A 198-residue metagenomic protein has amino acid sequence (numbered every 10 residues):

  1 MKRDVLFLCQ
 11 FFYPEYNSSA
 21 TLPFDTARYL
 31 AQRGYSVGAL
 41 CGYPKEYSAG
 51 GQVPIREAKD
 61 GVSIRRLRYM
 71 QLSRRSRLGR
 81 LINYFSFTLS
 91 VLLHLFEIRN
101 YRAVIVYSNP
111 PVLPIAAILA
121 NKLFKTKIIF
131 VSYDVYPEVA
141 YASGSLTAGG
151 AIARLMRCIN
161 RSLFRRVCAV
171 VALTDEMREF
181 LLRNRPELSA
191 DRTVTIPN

Functional and structural regions predicted by a protein language model:
M1-S63: N-terminal subdomain of nucleotide-sugar transferases
C9, C41-Y43, S108, S132 (+2 more regions): Short beta-strand/turn micro-motifs composed of small residues that flank or help shape donor/cofactor-binding pockets
Q10, Y69-G79, F124-R161: Acceptor-binding helix/loop patch of EC 2.4 sugar-transfer enzymes, predominantly nucleotide-sugar-dependent
R33-Y35, A120-T126, R166: Helix C-cap/helix->beta junction micro-motif
A39-L95: A conserved catalytic-core segment of Leloir-type glycosyltransferases
C41, K127, G150-N198: Donor nucleotide-sugar binding/catalytic pocket of nucleotide-sugar-dependent glycosyltransferases
R77-F96, N100, L119, G150-S162 (+1 more regions): A transmembrane-helix-recognition feature enriched in membrane-embedded lipid enzymes and envelope glyco-/phospholipid
F85-S90, Y101-V139: An aromatic- and histidine-rich active-site surface loop
